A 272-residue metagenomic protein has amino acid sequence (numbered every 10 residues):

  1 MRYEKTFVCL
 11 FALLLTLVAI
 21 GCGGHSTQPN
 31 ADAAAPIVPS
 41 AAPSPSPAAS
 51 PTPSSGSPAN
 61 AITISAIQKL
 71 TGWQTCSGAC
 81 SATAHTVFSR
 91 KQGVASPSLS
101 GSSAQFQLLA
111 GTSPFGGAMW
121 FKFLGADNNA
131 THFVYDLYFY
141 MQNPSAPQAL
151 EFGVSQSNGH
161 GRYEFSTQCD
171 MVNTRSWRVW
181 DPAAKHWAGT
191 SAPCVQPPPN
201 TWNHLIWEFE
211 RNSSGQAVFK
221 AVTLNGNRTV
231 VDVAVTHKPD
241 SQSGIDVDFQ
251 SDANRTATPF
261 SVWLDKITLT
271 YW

Functional and structural regions predicted by a protein language model:
M1-L10: Bacterial N-terminal signal peptides that target proteins for export
C9-A19: Bacterial N-terminal signal peptides
A19-P58: Bacterial Sec-dependent N-terminal signal peptides
A49-H85: Extracellular carbohydrate-recognition regions
W73-S77, S89-V94, S100-V179, L269-Y271: Secretory/extracellular carbohydrate-interaction modules and structurally similar beta-sandwich "look-alikes"
L137, H204-V233: Carbohydrate-binding surfaces in secreted/extracellular proteins
W180-H204: Short, aromatic/His-centered strand-loop micro-motif at the edge of beta-sheets
D232-D265: Flexible glycan-contacting loops in extracellular carbohydrate-active proteins
